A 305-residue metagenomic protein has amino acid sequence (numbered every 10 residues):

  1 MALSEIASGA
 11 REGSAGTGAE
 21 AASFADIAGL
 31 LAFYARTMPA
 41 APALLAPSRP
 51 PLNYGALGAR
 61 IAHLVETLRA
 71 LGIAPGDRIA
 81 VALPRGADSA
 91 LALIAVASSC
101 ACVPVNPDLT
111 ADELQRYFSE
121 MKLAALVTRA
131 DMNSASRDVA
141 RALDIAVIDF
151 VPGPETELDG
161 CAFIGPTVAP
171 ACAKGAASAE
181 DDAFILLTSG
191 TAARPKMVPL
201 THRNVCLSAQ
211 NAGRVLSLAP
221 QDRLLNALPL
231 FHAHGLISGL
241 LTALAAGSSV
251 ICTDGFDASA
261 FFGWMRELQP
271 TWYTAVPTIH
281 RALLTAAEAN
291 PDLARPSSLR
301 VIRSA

Functional and structural regions predicted by a protein language model:
A19, S23, A40-G72, D77-G86 (+4 more regions): Conserved AMP-binding/adenylate-forming core of the ANL superfamily
A22-F24, P39-A40, V147, T156 (+4 more regions): Conserved pre-ATP/AMP-binding loop-to-beta segment of ANL
N53-G55, A183-L207: Conserved AMP-binding A3 loop
A80-A82, S89, L93, A97-A125 (+4 more regions): Short beta-strand->loop structural element characteristic of the AMP-binding/adenylate-forming
L93, L109-V139, E157-I164, S208-L225 (+1 more regions): Conserved ATP-dependent adenylate/AMP-binding module captured primarily in the ANL superfamily
A97, C206-R223, A233-W272, A282 (+1 more regions): Conserved AMP-binding/adenylation subdomain of ANL enzymes
A111, A142, A146-P152, D254-A305: Conserved adenylate-forming
D131-E180, A286-A289: ANL superfamily adenylate-forming
